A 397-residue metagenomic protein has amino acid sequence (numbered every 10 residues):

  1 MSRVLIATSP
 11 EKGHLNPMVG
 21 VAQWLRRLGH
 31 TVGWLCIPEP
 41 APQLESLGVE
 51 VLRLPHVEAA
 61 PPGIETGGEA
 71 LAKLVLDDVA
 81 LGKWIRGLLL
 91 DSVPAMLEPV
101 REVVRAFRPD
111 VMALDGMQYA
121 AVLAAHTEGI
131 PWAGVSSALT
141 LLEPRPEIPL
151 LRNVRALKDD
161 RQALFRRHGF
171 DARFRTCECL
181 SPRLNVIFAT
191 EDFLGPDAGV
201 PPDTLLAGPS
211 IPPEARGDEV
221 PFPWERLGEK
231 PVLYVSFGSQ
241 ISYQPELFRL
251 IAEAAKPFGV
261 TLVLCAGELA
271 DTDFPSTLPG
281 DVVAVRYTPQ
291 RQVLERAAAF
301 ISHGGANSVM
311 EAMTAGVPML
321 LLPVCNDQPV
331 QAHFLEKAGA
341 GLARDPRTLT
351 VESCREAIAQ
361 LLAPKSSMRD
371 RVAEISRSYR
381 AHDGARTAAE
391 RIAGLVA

Functional and structural regions predicted by a protein language model:
M1-D159, A163, E246, L250 (+1 more regions): Glycosyltransferase specificity loop/lid
C36, F188, A207: A conserved hydrophobic position in a structured secondary element of the catalytic/binding core that shapes
V100, R173, V220-P223: Short, charged beta->alpha transition segments
V104, C177-E178, E225, Q292: Structural motif
I130, E191, P209, K256 (+1 more regions): Residue-level marker of positions within ordered structural domains that often coincide with functionally constrained
I130-D203: Active-site-proximal region of nucleotide-activated glycan assembly enzymes, centered on histidine/acidic-rich loops
L194-A299: Donor-nucleotide binding loops and adjacent catalytic segments primarily of GT-B fold Leloir glycosyltransferases
